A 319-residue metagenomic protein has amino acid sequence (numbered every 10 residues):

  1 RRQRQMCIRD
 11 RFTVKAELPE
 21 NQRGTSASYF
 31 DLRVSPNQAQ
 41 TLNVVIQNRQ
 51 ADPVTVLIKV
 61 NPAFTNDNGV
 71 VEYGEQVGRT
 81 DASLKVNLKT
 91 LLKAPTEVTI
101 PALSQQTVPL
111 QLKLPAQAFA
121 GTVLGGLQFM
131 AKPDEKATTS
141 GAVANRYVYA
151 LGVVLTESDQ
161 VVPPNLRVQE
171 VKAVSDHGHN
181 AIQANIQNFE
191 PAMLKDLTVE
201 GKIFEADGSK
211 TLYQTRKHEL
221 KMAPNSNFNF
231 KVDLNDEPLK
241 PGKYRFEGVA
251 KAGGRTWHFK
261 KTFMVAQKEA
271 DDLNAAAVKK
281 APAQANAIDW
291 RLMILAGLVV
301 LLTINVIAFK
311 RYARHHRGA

Functional and structural regions predicted by a protein language model:
Q3-I8: Short, small-residue-biased leader/transition segments that mark boundaries at the very start of proteins
A16-Q50, V54, E97-V98, N165-H177: Beta-sheet-dominated interaction scaffolds and their linkers
S26, N37-N43, Q106-V108, A120-G126 (+1 more regions): Short, solvent-exposed loop/turn segments enriched in Ser/Thr/Gly
Q47-D52, A63, Q117, Q187-M193: Short solvent-exposed strand-capping/beta-turn motif centered on an Asx-Ser/Thr pair
D52-R79, T107, K113-Q160, E237-A276: Terminal connector regions
G78-A118, F204-L239: Intrinsically disordered, low-complexity Pro/Gly/Ser/Thr-rich segments with frequent PxxP/GP/PP motifs and embedded
T156-L292: Membrane-proximal extracellular "stem/stalk" segments of glycoproteins immediately N-terminal to a transmembrane helix
L292-A319: C-terminal membrane-anchoring or membrane-association module
